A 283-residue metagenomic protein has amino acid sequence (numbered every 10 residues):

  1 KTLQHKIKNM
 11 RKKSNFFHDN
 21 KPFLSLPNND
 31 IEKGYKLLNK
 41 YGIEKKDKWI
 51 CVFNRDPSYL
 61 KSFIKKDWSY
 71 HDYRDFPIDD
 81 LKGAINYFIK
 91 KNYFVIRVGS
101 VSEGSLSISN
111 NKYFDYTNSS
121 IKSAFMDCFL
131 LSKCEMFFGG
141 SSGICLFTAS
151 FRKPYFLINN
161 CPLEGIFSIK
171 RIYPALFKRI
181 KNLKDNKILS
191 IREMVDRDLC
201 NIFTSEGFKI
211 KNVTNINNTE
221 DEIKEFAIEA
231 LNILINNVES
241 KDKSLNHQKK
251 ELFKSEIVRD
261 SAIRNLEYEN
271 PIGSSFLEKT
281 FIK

Functional and structural regions predicted by a protein language model:
K1-K40, R171-K283: Leloir-type glycosyltransferase catalytic cores
N39, K82-N86, F129-S132, I228 (+1 more regions): Surface-exposed alpha-helical segments enriched in charged/polar residues
I43-I50, R55: A short, charged/proline- and glycine-enriched loop that marks the coil->beta-strand transition at the N-terminal
W49, V95, Y155: Hydrophobic anchor at the start of a short beta-strand that flanks the dinucleotide cofactor-binding loop
V52-S62, I78-A124, S244-E251, S255: Catalytic donor nucleotide-activated moiety binding site of glycosyltransferases and closely related
L60-R74: Short, flexible/disordered intra-domain loops and linkers
D79-K82, F125, S142, L146 (+1 more regions): A structural signal for well-ordered alpha-helical segments within the folded catalytic domains of diverse enzymes
M126-A175: A donor-sugar binding/catalytic signature common to diverse glycosyltransferases and related nucleotide-sugar
